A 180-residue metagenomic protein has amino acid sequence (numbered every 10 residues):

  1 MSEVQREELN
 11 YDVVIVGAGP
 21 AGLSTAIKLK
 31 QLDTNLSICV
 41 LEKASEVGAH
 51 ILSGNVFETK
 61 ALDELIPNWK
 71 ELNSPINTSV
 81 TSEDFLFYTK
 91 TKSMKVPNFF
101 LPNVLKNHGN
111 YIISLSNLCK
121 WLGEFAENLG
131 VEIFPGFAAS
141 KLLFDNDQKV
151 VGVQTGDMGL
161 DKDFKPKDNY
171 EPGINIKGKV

Functional and structural regions predicted by a protein language model:
M1-S2: N-terminal mitochondrial targeting presequence
Q5-E7, I174-N175: Short, flexible hinge/linker loops that cap or flank conserved catalytic cores
Y11-C39: N-terminal Rossmann-like FAD-binding beta1-loop-alpha1 element of flavoenzymes
G22-K30, L62-I66, V153-K162: Short, well-ordered amphipathic alpha-helices
I38-A44, G178-V180: Extended hydrophobic secondary-structure segments that form protein cores and membrane-embedded regions
K43-K92: N-terminal FAD cofactor-binding segment of flavoenzymes
I76-S79, D84-V180: Feature captures the FAD/FMN-dependent oxidoreductase FAD-binding
